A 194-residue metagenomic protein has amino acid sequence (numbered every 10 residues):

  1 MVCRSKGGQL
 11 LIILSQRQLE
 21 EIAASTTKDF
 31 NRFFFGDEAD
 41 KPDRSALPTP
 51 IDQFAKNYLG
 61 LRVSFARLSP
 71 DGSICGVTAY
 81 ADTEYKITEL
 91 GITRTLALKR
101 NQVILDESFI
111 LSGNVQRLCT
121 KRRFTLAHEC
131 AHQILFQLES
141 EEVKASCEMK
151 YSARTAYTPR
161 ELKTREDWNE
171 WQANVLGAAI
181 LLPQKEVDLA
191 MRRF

Functional and structural regions predicted by a protein language model:
M1-F194: Active-site hotspot residues in diverse enzymes, especially metal/ion-binding acidic/histidine motifs
